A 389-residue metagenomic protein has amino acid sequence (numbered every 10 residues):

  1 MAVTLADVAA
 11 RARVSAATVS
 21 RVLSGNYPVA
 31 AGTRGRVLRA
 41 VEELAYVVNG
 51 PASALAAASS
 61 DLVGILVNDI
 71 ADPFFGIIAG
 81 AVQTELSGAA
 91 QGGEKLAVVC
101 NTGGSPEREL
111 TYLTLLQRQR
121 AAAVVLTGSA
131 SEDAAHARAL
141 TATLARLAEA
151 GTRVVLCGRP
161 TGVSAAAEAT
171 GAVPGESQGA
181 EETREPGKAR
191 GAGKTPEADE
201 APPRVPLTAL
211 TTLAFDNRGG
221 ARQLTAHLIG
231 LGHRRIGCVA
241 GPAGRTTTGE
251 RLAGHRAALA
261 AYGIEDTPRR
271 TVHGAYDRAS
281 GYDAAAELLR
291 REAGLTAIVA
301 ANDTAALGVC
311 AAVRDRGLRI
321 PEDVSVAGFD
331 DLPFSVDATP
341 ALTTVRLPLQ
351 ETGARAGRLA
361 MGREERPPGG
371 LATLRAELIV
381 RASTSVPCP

Functional and structural regions predicted by a protein language model:
M1-S59, C388: N-terminal helix-turn-helix DNA-binding module of bacterial transcription factors
S15, D61, K95, A122 (+2 more regions): Short acidic/polar active-site loop segments enriched in Thr and Asp
Y46-A123, A130, A260, T267: Amphipathic helical "hinge" segments at domain boundaries
N68-I77, V99-R108, A130-A135, R159-T161 (+7 more regions): Hinge/beta->alpha junction and helix N-cap segments in small-molecule ligand-binding domains
G104-S105, T127-S177, G193-Q223, L231 (+3 more regions): Flexible loop/hinge segments that line or gate small-molecule binding clefts
R234-R235, D266-R270, R319-S325: Short acidic capping loops at alpha-helix termini that bridge into adjacent secondary structure
Y282, A286-P389: Flexible loop/turn connectors
